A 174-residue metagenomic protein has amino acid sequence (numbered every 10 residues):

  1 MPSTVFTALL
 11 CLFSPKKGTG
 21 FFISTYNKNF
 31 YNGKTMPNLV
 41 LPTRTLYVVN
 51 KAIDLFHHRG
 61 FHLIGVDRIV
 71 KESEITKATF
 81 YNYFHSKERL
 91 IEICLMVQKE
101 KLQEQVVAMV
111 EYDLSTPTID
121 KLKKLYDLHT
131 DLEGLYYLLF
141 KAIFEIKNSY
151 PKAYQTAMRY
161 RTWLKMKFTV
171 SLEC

Functional and structural regions predicted by a protein language model:
M1-T43: N-terminal intrinsically disordered/low-complexity leader segments
R44-I53, I69, C94-Q98, L102 (+1 more regions): Generic hydrophobic, amphipathic alpha-helix propensity
T45-L46, V66, E88, E92 (+3 more regions): Short, structured helix-loop boundary elements
Y47, L55-R89, I93: Helix-turn-helix
K51-H58, Q105-M109: Solvent-exposed, amphipathic alpha-helical segments
I93, V107-L135: Hydrophobic alpha-helical connector segments
E100, V106-V107, K152-C174: Amphipathic alpha-helical packing segments from all-alpha helical-bundle domains
L132-M158: Amphipathic alpha-helical segments used for helix-helix packing
